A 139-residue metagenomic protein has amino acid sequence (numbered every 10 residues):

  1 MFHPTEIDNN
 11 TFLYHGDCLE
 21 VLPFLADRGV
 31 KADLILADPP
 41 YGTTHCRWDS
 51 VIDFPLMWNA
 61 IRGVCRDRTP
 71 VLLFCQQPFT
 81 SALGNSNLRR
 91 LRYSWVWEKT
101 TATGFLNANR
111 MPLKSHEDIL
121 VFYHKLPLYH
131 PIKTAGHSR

Functional and structural regions predicted by a protein language model:
F2-R139: Core catalytic lobe of class I
